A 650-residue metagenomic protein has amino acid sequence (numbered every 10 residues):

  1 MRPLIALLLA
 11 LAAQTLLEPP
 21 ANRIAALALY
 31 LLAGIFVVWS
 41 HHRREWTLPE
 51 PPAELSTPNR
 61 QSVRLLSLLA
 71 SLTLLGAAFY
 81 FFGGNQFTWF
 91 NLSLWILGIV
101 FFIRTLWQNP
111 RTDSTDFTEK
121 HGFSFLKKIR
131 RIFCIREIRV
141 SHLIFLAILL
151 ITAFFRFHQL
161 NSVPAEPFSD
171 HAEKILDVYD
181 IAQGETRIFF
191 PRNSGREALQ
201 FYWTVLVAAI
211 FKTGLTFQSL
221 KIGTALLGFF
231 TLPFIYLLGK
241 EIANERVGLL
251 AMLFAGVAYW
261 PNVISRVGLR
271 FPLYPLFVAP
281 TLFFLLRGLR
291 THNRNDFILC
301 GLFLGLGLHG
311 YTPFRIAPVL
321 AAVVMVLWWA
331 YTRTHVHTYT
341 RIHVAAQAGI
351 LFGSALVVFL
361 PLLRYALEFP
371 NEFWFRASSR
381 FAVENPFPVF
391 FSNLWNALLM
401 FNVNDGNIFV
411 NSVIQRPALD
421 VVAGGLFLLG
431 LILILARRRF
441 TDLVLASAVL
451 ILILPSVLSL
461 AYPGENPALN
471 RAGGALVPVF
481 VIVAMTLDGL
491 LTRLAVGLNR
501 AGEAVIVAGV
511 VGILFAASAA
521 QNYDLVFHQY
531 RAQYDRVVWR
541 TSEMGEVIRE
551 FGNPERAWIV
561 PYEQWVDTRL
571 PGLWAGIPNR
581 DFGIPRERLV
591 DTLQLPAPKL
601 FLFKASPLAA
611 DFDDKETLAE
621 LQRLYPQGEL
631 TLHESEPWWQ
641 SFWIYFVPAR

Functional and structural regions predicted by a protein language model:
N59, I103-R111, T281-L299, G307: Membrane-interface transmembrane helices that cradle and orient dolichyl/undecaprenyl
L146, L150, G353, L487-D524: Signature aromatic-anchored transmembrane alpha helix within multi-pass, membrane-resident enzymes that catalyze glycan
V163, E503-R586, S635-S641: Membrane-proximal, lumen/periplasm-facing interface regions of secretory-pathway glyco- and lipid-modifying enzymes
V163, P167, H171-F189, R196-A198 (+10 more regions): Transmembrane-lumen/periplasm boundary regions of multi-pass, lipid-linked membrane glycan transferases
L215-Q218, I235-V257, D442-S447, I506-V511: Transmembrane-helix signature of polytopic, membrane-embedded enzymes that assemble or transfer cell-envelope glycans
I222-I242, P280, L429-I432: Transmembrane-helix motifs of polytopic, lipid-linked glycan transferases
A225, I264-S265, F271-Y274, I316 (+3 more regions): Hydrophobic/aromatic-rich transmembrane helices and adjacent perimembrane loops
E587-R650: Aromatic/acidic, Gly/Pro-rich catalytic loop(s) in extracytoplasmic/lumenal soluble domains of multi-pass membrane
